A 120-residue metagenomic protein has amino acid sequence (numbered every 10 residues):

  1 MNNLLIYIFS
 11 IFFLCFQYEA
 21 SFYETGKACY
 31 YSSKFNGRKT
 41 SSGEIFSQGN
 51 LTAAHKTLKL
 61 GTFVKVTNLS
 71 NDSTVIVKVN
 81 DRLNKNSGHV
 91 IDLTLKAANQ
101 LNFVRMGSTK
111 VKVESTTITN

Functional and structural regions predicted by a protein language model:
N2-I6, F13-N120: Secreted/periplasmic proteins
